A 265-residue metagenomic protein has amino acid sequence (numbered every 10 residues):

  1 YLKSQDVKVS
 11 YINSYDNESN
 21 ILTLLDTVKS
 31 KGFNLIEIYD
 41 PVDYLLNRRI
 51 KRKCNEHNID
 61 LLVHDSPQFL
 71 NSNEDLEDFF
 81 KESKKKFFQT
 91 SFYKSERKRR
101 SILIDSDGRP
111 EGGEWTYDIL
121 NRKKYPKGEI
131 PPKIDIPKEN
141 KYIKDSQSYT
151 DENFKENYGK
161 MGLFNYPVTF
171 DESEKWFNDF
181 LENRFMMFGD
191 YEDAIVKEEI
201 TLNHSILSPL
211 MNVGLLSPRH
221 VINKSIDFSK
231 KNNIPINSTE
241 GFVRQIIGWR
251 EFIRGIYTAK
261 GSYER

Functional and structural regions predicted by a protein language model:
Y1-K3, S19-D26, S225: Histidine-anchored nucleotide/phosphate-binding helix
Y1-S14: N-terminal beta-strand-loop-alpha-helix module at the start of alpha/beta ligand-binding or catalytic domains
S14-N17, P41-D43, S66, E251 (+1 more regions): An acidic- and aromatic-residue-enriched active-site/binding cleft used to recognize and process polar
N17-S19, Y44-L46, N71, P218-R219 (+2 more regions): Flexible loop/turn segments at secondary-structure boundaries
L22-Y166: Beta-rich, aromatic/charged-enriched effector core domains that present basic-aromatic interfaces for binding
I36, G214, I246: A residue-level signal for conserved active-site and pocket-lining positions in enzyme catalytic cores
R100-V243, I253: Glycine/tryptophan-enriched, flexible segments
Q245, R250-R265: Active-site cradle of extracellular carbohydrate-active enzymes
